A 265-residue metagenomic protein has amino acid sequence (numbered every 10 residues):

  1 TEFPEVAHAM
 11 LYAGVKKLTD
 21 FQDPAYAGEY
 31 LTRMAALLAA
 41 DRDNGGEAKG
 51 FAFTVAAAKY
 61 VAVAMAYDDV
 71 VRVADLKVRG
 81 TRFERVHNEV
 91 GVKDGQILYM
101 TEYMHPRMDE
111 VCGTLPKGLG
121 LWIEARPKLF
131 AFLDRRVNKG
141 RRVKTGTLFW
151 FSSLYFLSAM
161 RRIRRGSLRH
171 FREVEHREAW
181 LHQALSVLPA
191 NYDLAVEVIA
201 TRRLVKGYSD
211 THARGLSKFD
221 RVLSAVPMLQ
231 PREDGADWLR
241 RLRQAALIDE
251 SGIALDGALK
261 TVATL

Functional and structural regions predicted by a protein language model:
T1-L265: Active-site loops and adjacent core secondary-structure elements that bind or stabilize anionic groups
